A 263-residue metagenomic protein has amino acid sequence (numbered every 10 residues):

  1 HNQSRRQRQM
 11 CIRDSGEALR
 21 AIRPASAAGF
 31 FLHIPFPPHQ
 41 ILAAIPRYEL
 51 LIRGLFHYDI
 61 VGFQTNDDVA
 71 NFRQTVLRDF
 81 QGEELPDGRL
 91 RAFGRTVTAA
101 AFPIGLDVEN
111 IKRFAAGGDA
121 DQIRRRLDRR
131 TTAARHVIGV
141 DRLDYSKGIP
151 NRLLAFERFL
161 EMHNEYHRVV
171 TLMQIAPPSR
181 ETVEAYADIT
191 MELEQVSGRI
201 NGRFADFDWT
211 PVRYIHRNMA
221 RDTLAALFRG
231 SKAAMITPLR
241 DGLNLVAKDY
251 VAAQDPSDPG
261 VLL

Functional and structural regions predicted by a protein language model:
H1-R8, I12: Single conserved hydrophobic/aromatic residue that forms the stacking wall/gate of nucleotide- or nucleobase-binding
A21-P37, G54-F63: Active-site proximal beta-strand in glycosyltransferases
G88-T98, K112-V137, N164-H167: Nucleotide-sugar donor-binding and catalytic loop/hinge architecture of NDP-sugar-dependent glycosyltransferases
T131-S146, L172-M173: Conserved donor-binding/catalytic core segment of Leloir-type glycosyltransferases
D144-L160: A conserved mid-protein helix/loop that constitutes part of the nucleotide-sugar donor-binding site
E161-M173, R229-L263: Catalytic binding pocket for nucleotide-activated donors in carbohydrate/polymer assembly enzymes
A176-D222: Nucleotide-activated donor-binding/catalytic signature segment of Leloir-type glycosyltransferases, i.e., the conserved
A220-K232: Short acidic alpha-helix that forms the nucleotide-activated donor recognition element in Leloir-type transferases
